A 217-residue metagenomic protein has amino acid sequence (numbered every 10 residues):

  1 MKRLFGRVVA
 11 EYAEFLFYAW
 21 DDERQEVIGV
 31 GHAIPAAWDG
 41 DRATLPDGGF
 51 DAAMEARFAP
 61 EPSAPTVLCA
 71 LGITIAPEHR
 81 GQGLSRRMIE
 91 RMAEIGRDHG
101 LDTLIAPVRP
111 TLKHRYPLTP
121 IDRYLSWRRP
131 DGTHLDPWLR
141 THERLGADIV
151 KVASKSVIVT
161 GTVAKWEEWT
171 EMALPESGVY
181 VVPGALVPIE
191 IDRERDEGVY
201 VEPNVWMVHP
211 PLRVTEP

Functional and structural regions predicted by a protein language model:
M1-R7: Short, basic/aromatic recognition patches
L4, R87-I95, H99, V152-V187 (+1 more regions): C-terminal/domain-terminus segments
R7-Y18, A36-R42, H134, G198-V205: A short helix-loop-beta-strand connector motif used in the catalytic cores of GNAT acetyltransferases and, in some
Y18, Q25-P35, C69, T74 (+1 more regions): Conserved beta-strand in the GNAT
G31-G72, P110-L135, A153-E197: Conserved acyl-donor/pantetheine-binding loop and adjacent beta-alpha core of acyl/acetyltransferases and related
I75, G81-D98, T103-A106: Conserved acetyl-CoA-binding loop-helix of GNAT-fold acetyltransferases
L139: ATP phosphate-binding glycine-rich loop and adjacent ATP-lid/helix-beta elements within ATP-binding kinase/ATPase
E143-K151: Conserved acetyl-CoA-binding loop of GNAT-fold acetyltransferases
